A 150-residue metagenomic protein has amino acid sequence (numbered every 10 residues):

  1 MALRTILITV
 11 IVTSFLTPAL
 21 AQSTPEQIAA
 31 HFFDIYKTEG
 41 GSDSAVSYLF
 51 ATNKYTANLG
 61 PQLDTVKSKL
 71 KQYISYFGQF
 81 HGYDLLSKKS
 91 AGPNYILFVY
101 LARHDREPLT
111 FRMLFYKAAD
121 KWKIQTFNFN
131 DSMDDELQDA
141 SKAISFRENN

Functional and structural regions predicted by a protein language model:
M1-T5: Positively charged n-region of N-terminal signal peptides that target proteins for export
I6-F15: Bacterial N-terminal signal peptides
F15-A21: Sec/Tat signal peptide C-region and signal peptidase I cleavage site
T24-G40: Short, aromatic-enriched amphipathic alpha-helices that serve as compact interaction elements
V46-N94: Short solvent-exposed beta->alpha transition segments
L97-H104: Short beta-strand segments that buttress and anchor functional surface loops
R112-K123, F129: A short, surface-exposed beta-strand/turn
N128-N150: Low-complexity, intrinsically disordered terminal/linker segments enriched in charged and Gly/Pro repeats
